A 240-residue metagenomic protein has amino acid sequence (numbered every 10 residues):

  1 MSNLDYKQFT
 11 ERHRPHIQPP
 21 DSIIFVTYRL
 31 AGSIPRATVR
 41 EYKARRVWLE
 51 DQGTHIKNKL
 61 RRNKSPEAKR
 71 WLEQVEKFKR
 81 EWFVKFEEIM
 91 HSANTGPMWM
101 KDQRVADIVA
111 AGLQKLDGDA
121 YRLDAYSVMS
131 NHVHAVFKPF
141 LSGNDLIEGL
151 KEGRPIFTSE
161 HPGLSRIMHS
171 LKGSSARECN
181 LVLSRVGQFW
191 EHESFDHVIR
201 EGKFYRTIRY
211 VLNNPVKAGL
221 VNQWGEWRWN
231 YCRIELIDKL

Functional and structural regions predicted by a protein language model:
M1-L240: Short catalytic/metal-binding and nucleic-acid-binding patches
